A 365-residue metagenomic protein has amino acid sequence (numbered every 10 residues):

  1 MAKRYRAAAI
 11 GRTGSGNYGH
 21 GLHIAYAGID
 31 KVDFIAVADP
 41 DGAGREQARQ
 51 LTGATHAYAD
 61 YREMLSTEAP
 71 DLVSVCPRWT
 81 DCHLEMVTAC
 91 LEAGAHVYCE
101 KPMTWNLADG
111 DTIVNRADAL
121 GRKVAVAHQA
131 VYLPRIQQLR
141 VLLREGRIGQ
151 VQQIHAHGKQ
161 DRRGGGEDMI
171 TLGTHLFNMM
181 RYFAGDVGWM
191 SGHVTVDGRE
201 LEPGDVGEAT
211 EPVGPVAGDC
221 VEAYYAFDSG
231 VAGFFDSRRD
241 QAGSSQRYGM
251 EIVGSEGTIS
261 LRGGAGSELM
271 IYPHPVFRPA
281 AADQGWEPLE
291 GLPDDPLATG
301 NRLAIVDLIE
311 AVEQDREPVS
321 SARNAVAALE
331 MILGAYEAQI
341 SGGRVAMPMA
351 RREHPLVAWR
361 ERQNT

Functional and structural regions predicted by a protein language model:
M1-R4, A9-I10, L72-S74, D111 (+2 more regions): C-terminal helix-rich "cap/oligomerization" subdomain common to oxidoreductases
M1-T52: N-terminal Rossmann-like dinucleotide-binding module
T13-G19, K123, A130-P215, G342: Predominantly a Rossmann-like dinucleotide-binding segment in NAD(P)-dependent oxidoreductases
A36, H56, L72, Q153: Short, Asp-centered acidic motifs that coordinate Mg2+ and/or phosphate in catalytic or ligand-binding sites
A54-D60: Conserved SAM-binding strand-loop segment of SAM-dependent methyltransferases
T67, L72, R78-W79, H83-Y132: Beta-strand-loop-alpha-helix segment that lines the small-molecule cofactor/substrate pocket of alpha/beta enzymes
H175-M270, R302-P318, L333-A335, A350-T365: Contiguous beta-strand/loop segments that form the cofactor/metal-binding neighborhood of enzyme cores
P293-I305: Active-site loop of classical SDR/Rossmann-like NAD(P)-dependent oxidoreductases, centered on the catalytic Tyr-X3-Lys
